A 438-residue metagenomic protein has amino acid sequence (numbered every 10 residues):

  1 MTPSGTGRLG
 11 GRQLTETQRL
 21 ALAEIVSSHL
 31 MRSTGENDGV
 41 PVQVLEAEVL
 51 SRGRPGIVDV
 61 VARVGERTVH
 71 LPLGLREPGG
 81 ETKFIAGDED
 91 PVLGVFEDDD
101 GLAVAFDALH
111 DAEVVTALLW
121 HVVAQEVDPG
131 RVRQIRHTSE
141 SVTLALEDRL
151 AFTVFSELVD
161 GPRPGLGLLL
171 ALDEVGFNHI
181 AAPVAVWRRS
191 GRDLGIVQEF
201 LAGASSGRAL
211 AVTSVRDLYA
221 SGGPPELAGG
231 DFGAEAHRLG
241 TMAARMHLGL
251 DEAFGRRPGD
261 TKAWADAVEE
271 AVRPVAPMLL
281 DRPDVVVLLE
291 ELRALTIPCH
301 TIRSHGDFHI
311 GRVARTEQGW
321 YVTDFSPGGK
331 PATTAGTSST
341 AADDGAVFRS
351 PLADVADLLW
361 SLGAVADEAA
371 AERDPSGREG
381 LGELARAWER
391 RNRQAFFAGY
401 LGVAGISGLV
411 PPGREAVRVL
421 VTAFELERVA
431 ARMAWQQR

Functional and structural regions predicted by a protein language model:
T2-E46: Short Lys/Arg-enriched alpha/beta "domain-start" segment
R52-V268, Q318, T333-G377: Conserved ATP-binding subdomain of kinase catalytic cores across diverse folds
E126-R131, E269-S304: An alpha-helical support segment within catalytic cores of ATP-dependent transferases
A234-A236, L409-F424: All-alpha amphipathic helical-bundle segments outside canonical DNA-binding/catalytic cores that form hydrophobic
R273, V286, E372-G382, R414-T422: Long, amphipathic alpha-helical stalk/connector segments used for oligomerization, subunit docking, or mechanical
R303, Y321-D324: Pre-DFG segment of protein kinase catalytic domains
D307, R312: Conserved catalytic-loop position in the HRD/HxD motif
P327-K330, A335-A404, L426-R438: Active-site activation/catalytic loop segments of kinase-like enzymes and analogous catalytic loops in related
